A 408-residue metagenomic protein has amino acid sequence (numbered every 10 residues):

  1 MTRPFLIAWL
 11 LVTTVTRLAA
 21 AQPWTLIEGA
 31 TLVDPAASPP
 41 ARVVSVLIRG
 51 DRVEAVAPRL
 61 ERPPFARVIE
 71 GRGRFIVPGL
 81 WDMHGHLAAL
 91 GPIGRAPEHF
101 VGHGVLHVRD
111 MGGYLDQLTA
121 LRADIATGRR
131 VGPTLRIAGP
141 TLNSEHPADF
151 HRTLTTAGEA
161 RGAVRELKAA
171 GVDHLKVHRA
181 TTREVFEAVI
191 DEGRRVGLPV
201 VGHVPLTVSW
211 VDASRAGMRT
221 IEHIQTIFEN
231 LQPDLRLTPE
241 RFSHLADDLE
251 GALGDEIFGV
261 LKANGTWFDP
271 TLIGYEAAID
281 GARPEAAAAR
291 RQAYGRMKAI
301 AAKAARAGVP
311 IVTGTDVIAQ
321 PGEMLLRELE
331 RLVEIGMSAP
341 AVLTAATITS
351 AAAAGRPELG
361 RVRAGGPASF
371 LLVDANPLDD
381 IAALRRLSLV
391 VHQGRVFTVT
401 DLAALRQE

Functional and structural regions predicted by a protein language model:
F5-R17: Bacterial N-terminal signal peptides
W24, L32, A36-V77: Histidine-rich, glycine-flanked metal-binding segment
L26, A66-E70, I137, V390 (+1 more regions): Conserved beta-strand scaffold positions in the cores of enzyme catalytic domains, especially in NTP/NDP-utilizing
A30, V46, D51, G73 (+15 more regions): Divalent metal-coordination and catalytic microenvironments
G71, F75-I76, L80-M83, R95-D212 (+2 more regions): Divalent-metal coordination cores built from histidine and acidic residues
G91-I93, L118, W210-M218, I224 (+6 more regions): Histidine/acidic-residue-rich catalytic or RNA/ligand-binding cores of hydrolases and nuclease-related proteins
A288-N376: His/Asp/Glu-enriched, well-ordered alpha-helical/loop segment that forms or immediately abuts the divalent-metal
A364-Q407: C-terminal cap of metal-dependent C-N hydrolases
